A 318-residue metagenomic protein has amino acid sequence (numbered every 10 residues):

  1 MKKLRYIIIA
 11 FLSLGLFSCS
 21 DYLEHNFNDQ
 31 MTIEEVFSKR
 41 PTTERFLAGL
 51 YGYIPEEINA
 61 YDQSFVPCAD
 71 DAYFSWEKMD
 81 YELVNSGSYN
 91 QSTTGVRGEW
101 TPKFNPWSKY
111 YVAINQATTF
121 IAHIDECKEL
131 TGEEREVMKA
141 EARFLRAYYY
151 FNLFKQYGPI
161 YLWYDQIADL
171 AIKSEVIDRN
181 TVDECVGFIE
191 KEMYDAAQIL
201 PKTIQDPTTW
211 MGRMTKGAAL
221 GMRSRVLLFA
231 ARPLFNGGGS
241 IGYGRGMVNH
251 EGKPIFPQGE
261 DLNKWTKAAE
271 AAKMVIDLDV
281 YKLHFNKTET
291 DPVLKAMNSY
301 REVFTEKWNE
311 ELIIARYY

Functional and structural regions predicted by a protein language model:
M1-N28: Bacterial Sec-dependent N-terminal signal peptides
C19-C68: Membrane-proximal, proline-rich intrinsically disordered regions
E44-D62, D80-Y157, I172-M211: Conserved, well-structured interaction surfaces
F154-K155, Y161, F229-G238: Short coil/turn linking the two alpha-helices of tandem helical-hairpin repeats
F229-A231, Q258-Y318: Polar, glycine-rich mid-to-C-terminal structural blocks that act as macromolecule-binding/assembly scaffolds
G237-Q258: A solvent-exposed, charged loop/short amphipathic helix patch at secondary-structure junctions
